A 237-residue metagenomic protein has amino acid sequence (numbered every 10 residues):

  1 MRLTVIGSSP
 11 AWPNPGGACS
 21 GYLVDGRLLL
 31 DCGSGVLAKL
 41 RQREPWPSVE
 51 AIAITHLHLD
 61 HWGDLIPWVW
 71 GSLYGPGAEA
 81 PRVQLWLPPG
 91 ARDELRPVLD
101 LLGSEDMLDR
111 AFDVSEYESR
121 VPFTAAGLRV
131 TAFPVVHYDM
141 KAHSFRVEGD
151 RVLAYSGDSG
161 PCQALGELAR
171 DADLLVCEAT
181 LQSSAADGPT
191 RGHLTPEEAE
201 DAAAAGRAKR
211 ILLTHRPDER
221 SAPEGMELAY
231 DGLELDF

Functional and structural regions predicted by a protein language model:
M1-E44, A142-G157, L174: Conserved beta-strand hairpin/beta-sheet module of binuclear metal-dependent hydrolase folds, prominently
W12-P15, E116-S183: Active-site-proximal loop/helix segment associated with metal-binding centers of metalloenzymes
L23, W46, G166-A169: A short, aliphatic-rich alpha-helical micro-motif
D25-L28, P81-Q84, V152-L153, R207-I211: Short active-site oxyanion
R27, L37-Q84: Active-site metal-binding motif and surrounding structural segment of the metallo-beta-lactamase
L30-G33, E50-D60, P88, L153-G157 (+3 more regions): Active-site neighborhood of phospho(di)ester-bond hydrolases with catalytic His/Asp-centered motifs
R82-Q84, P88-K141, A229: Metallo-beta-lactamase
P161-F237: Cap/insert and terminal regions of metallo-dependent hydrolase folds
